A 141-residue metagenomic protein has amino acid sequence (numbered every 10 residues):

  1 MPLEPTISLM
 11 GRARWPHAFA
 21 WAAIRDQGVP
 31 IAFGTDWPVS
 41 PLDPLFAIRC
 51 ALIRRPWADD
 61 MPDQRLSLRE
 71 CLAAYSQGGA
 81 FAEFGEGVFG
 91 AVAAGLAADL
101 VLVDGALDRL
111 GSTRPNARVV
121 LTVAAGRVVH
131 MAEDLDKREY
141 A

Functional and structural regions predicted by a protein language model:
M1-L107, T122-A125: His/Asp/Glu-enriched, well-ordered alpha-helical/loop segment that forms or immediately abuts the divalent-metal
D43, T113-P115: Short glycine/proline-enriched turns and hinge-like loops at secondary-structure junctions
F84-G85, P115-A117: Short, small/polar residue-rich loop motifs at catalytic or cofactor-binding pockets
L107-T113: Short, Lys/Arg- and Gly-enriched loop/turn segments at beta-strand edges
M131-A141: Glycine- and charge-enriched low-complexity intrinsically disordered segments
